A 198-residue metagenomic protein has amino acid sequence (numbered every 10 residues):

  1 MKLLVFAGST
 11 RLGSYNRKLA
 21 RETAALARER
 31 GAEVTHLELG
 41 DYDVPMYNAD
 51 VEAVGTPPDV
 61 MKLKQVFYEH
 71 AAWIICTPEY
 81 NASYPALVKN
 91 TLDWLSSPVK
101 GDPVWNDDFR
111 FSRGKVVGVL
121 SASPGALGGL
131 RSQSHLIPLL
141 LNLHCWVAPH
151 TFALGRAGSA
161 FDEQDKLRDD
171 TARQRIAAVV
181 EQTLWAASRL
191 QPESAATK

Functional and structural regions predicted by a protein language model:
M1-A32: N-terminal beta1-alpha1 ligand-phosphate binding loop
M1-L4, W146-K198: Glycine-rich phosphate/pyrophosphate-binding loop and the adjoining helix
G8, L39, A122: Cofactor-binding loop segments of dinucleotide-utilizing enzymes, especially the Rossmann-like FAD- and NAD(P)+-binding
N16, A20, V60, V88 (+3 more regions): A general structural signal for well-ordered alpha-helical segments in protein cores
R30-T35, C145: A generic structural motif
L39-P57, A160-Q164: N-terminal beta-loop-helix "entrance" segment that forms/cooperates in small-molecule cofactor or anionic ligand
T56-L143: Helix-loop-strand module that forms the ligand-binding subsite of alpha/beta enzymes
